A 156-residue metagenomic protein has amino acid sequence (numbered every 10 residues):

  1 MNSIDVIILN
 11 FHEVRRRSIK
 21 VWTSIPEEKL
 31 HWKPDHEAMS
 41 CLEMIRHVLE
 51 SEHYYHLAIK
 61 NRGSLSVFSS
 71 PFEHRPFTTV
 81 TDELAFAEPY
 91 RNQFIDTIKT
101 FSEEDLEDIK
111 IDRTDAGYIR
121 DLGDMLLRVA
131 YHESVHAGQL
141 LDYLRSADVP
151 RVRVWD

Functional and structural regions predicted by a protein language model:
M1-D5: Basic/polar N-terminal segments that are highly enriched at the extreme N-terminus, encompassing both cleavable
I8-H12, I19, E27-F72, D112-D156: Short, contiguous alpha-helical
F11, R15, W22, A87 (+1 more regions): Hydrophobic alpha-helical core bundles mediating ligand binding, dimerization, or RNAP-core interactions
R75-D112, R120-A137: Acidic/histidine-rich alpha-helical segments that form the ligand environment of transition-metal centers
